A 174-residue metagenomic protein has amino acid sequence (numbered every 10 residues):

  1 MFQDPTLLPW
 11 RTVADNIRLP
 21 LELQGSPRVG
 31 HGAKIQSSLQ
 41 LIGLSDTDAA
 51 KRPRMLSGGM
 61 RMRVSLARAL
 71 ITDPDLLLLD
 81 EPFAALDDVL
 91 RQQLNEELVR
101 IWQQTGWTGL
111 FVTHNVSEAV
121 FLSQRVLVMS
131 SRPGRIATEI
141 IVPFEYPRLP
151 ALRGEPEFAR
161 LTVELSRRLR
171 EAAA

Functional and structural regions predicted by a protein language model:
F2, A14-E22, G32, Q36 (+2 more regions): Short helical segment in ABC ATPase nucleotide-binding domains corresponding to the A-loop/adjacent helical element
Q3-L8, N115: Catalytic "switch" loops of ABC-type ATPases
V29-T47, R100: Conserved ABC ATPase "signature" region
R52-L56, M60: Conserved ABC ATPase signature
L66: Hydrophobic anchor residue at the start of the ABC signature
T72: Conserved signature/switch motifs of ABC ATPase nucleotide-binding domains
L77-D80: Catalytic Walker B motif of ABC-type/P-loop ATPase nucleotide-binding domains
R91-T105: Helical segment within the ABC ATPase nucleotide-binding domain
